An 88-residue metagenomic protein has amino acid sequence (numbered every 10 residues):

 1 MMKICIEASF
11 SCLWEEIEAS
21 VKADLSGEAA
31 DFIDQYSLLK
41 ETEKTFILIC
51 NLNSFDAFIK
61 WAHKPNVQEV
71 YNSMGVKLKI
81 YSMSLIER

Functional and structural regions predicted by a protein language model:
M1-P65, K79-R88: Short S/T/G/P-rich N-terminal loop/turn motif that feeds into the first structured element of a domain
Q68-V76: C-terminal structural segments of small proteins and small subunits
